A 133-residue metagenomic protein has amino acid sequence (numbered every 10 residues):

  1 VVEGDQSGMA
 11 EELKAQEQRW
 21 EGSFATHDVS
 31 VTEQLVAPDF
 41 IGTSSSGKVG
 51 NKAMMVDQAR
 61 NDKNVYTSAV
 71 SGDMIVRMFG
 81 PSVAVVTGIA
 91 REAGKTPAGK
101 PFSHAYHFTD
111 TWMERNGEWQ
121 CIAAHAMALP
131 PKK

Functional and structural regions predicted by a protein language model:
V1-K133: A beta-strand edge to alpha-helix "cap/lid" segment located at domain peripheries
